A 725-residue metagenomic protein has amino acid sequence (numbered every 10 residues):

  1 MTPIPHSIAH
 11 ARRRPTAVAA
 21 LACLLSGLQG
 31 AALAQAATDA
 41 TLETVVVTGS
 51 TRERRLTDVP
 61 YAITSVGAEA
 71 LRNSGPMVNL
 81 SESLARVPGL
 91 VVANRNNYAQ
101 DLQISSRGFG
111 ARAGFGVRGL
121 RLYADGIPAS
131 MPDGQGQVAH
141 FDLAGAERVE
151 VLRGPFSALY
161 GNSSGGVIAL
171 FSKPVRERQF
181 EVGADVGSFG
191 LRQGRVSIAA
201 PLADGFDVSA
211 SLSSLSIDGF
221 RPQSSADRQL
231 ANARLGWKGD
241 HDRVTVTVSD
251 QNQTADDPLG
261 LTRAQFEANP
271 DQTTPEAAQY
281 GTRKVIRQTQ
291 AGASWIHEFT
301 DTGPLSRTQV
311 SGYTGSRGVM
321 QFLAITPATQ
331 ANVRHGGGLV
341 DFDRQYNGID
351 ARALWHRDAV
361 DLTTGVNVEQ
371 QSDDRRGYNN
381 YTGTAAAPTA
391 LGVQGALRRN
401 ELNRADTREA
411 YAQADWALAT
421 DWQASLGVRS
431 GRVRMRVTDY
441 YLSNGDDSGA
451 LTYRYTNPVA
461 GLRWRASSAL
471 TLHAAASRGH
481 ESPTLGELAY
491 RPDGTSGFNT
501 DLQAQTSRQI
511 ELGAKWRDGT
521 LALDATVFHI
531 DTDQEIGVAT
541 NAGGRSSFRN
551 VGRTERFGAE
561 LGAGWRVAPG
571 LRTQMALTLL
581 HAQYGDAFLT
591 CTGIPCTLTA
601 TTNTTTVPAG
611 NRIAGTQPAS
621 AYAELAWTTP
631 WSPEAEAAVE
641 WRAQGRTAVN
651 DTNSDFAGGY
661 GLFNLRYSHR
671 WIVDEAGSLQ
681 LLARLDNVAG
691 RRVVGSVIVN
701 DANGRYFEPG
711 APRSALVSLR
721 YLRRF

Functional and structural regions predicted by a protein language model:
T48, S81-I127: Extracytoplasmic beta-strand/coil segments of soluble accessory domains associated with Gram-negative outer-membrane
A111, L120, I127-R153, K173 (+1 more regions): Short acidic/polar hinge/loop motifs at secondary-structure boundaries that mediate gating or recognition
Q179-E181, S188-S216, R221-P258, T282-R307 (+5 more regions): Transmembrane beta-barrel wall of Gram-negative outer-membrane proteins
V196, S294-E298, S306-I325, R465 (+4 more regions): Membrane-embedded beta-barrel scaffold of Gram-negative outer-membrane proteins
R243-T245, S249, K284-L442, R463-R465 (+1 more regions): Face-selective signature of the C-terminal outer-membrane beta-barrel domain
T254-Q272, S372-N379, A385, R432-D439 (+8 more regions): Surface-exposed extracellular loop regions of Gram-negative outer-membrane beta-barrel proteins, predominantly
A353-H356, A417-A424, V433, A522 (+3 more regions): Gram-negative outer-membrane beta-barrel transporters
H480, R642-V649, H669-F725: C-terminal beta-signal and adjacent terminal beta-strands/loops of Gram-negative outer-membrane beta-barrel proteins
